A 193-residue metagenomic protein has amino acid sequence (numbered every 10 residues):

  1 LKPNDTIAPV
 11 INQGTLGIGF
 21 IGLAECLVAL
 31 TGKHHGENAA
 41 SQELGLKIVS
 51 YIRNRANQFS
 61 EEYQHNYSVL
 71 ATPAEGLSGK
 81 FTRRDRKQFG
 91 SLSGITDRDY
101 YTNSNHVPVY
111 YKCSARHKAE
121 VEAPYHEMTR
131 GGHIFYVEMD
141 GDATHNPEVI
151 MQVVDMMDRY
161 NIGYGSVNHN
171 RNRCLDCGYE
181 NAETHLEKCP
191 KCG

Functional and structural regions predicted by a protein language model:
L1-G193: Long, C-terminal-biased catalytic regions of enzyme "large/alpha" subunits
